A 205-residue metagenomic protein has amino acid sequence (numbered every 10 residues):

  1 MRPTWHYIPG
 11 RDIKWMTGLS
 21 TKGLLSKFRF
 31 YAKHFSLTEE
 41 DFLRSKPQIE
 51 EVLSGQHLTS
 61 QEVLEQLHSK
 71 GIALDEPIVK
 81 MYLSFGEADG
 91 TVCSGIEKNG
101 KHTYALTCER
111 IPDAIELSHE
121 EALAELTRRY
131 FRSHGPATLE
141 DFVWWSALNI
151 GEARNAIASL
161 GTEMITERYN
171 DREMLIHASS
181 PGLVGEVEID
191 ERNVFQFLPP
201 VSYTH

Functional and structural regions predicted by a protein language model:
M1-N99: Surface-facing alpha-helical segments and adjacent helix-coil boundary elements at the starts of domains
Y7, G100-L106, E173-H177: Minor-groove-contacting beta-hairpin "wing" of winged helix-turn-helix DNA-binding domains
I13-G18, I111-D113, S180-E188: Short, charged/polar, Gly/Pro-enriched secondary-structure boundary elements
E51-A73, P77-V79, R128-R172: Internal, well-folded beta-alpha domain core
V79-A153: Loop-centered beta-sheet repeat module
L160-G161, R168-F197: Small-residue-rich helix-loop
T204-H205: Conserved small/polar residues in nucleotide/adenosyl-binding loops
